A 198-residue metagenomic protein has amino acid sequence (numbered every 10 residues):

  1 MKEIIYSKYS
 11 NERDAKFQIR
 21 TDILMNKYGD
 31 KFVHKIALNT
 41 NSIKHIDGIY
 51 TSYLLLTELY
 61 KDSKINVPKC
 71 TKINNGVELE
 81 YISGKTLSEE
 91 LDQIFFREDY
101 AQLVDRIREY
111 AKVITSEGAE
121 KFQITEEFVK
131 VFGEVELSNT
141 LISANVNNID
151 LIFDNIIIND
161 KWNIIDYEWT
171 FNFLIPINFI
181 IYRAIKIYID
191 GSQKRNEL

Functional and structural regions predicted by a protein language model:
Y6, E12-E58, D62-N66, L87-L91: ATP-binding glycine-rich loop module of kinase domains
Y28, I73-N74, N159: Structural motif
F32, V77, W162-N163: Hydrophobic residues embedded in beta-strands of well-ordered beta-sheets
I36-A37, L79-G84, D166-W169: Short loop/turn segments at strand-loop or loop-helix junctions that form parts of catalytic or ligand-binding pockets
N66-G133: Conserved structural core of kinase catalytic domains
K130-R195: Catalytic activation segment of kinase domains across protein kinase-like and atypical kinase folds
L198: A conserved mid-domain beta-alpha-beta active-site/ligand-binding segment of alpha/beta enzyme cores
